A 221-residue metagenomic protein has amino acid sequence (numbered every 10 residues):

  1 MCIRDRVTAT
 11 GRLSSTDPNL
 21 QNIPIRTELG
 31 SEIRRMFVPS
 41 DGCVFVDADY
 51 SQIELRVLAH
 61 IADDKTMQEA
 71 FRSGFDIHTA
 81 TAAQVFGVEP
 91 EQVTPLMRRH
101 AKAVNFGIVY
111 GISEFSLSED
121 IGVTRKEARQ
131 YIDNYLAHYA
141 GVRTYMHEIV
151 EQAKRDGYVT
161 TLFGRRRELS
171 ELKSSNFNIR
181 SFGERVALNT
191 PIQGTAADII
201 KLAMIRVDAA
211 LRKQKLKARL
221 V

Functional and structural regions predicted by a protein language model:
I3-V221: Conserved catalytic core of nucleotide polymerization and phosphodiester-bond processing enzymes
